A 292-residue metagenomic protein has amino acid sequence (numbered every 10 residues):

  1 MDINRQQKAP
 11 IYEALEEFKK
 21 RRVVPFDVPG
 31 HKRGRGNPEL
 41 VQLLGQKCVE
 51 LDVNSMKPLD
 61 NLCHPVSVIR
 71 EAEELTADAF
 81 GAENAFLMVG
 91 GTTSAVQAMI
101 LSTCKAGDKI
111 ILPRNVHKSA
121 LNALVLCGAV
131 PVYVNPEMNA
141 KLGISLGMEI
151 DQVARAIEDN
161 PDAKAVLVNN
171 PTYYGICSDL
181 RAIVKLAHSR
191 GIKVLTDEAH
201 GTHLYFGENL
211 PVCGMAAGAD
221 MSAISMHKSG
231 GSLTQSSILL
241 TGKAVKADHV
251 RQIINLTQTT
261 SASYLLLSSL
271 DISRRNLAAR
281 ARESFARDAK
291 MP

Functional and structural regions predicted by a protein language model:
R5-E16, K20-R22, L40-L43, H64 (+2 more regions): Conserved PLP-enzyme active-site core in the AAT-like
V23-V28: Long, low-complexity segments enriched in small/aliphatic residues
P29-K47: Conserved oxyanion/phosphate-binding beta-strand-loop segments in alpha/beta enzyme cores
K32, G91-T92: Short glycine-rich, polar/acidic loop-and-turn segments at beta strand-coil junctions
C48-G91: Conserved N-terminal alpha-helix of the aminotransferase class I/II PLP-enzyme fold
